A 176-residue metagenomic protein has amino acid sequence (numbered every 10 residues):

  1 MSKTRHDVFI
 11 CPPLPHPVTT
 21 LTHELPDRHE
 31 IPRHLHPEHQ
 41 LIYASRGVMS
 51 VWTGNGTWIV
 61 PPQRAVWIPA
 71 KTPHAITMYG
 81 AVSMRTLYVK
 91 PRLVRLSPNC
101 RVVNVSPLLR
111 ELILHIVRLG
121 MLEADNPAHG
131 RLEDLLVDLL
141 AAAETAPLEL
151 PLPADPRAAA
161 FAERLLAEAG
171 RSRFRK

Functional and structural regions predicted by a protein language model:
M1-V48: Generic protein-terminus/edge-of-domain signal
L25, N55-K71: Short acidic-glycine-tyrosine-enriched beta hairpin
I42-P61: A short beta-strand-loop-beta hairpin characteristic of the jelly-roll/cupin
T57, K71-C100, V105: Ligand-binding loop in jelly-roll beta-barrel domains
I116-A124, L139-P147, F161-F174: Basic, amphipathic alpha-helical hairpins
A128, L132, P153-F161, R173: N-terminal positioning helix adjacent to the helix-turn-helix/winged-helix DNA-binding module
R131-A154: Linker/hinge segments immediately adjacent to helix-turn-helix/homeobox DNA-binding domains
